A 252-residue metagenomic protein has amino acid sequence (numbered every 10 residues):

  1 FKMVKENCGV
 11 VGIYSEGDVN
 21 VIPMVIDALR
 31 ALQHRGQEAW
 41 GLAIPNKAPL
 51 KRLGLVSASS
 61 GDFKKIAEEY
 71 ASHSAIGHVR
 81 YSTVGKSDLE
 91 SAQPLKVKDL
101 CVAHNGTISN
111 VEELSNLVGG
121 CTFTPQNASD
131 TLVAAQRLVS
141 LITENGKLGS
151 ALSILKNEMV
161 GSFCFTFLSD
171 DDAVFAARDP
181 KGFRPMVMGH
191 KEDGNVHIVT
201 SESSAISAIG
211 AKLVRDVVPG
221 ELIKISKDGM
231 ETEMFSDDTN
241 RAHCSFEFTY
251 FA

Functional and structural regions predicted by a protein language model:
F1-A252: Conserved short alpha-helical segments that host acidic/polar catalytic motifs at enzyme active sites
